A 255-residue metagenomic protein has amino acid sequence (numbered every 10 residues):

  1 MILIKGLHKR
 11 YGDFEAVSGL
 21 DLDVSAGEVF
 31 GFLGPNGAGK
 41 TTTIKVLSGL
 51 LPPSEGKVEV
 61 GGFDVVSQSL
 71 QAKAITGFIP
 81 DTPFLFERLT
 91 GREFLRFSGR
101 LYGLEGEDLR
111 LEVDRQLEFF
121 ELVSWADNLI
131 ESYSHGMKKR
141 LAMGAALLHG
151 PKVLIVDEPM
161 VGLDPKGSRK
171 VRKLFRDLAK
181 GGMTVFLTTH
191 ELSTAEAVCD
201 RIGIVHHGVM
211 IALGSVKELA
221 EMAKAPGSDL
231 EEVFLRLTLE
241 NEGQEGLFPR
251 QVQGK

Functional and structural regions predicted by a protein language model:
R96, R100, E107-W125: Conserved ABC ATPase "signature" region
G150: Conserved catalytic motifs of ABC-family nucleotide-binding domains
L154-E158: Catalytic Walker B motif of ABC-type/P-loop ATPase nucleotide-binding domains
S168-G181: Helical segment within the ABC ATPase nucleotide-binding domain
A195-A197: A short, surface-exposed alpha-helical micro-motif characterized by mixed small hydrophobic and charged/polar residues
L213-G214: ABC ATPase "signature
